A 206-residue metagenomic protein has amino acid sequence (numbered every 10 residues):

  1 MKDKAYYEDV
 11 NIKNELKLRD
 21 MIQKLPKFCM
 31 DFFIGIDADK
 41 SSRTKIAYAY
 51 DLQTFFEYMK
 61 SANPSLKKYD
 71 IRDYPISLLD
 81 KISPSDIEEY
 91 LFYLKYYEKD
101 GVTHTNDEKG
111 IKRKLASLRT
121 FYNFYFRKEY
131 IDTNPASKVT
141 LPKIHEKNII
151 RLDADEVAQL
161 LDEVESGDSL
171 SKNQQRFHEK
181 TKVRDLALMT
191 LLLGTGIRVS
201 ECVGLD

Functional and structural regions predicted by a protein language model:
M1-D206: Conserved catalytic core of the tyrosine transesterase superfamily
